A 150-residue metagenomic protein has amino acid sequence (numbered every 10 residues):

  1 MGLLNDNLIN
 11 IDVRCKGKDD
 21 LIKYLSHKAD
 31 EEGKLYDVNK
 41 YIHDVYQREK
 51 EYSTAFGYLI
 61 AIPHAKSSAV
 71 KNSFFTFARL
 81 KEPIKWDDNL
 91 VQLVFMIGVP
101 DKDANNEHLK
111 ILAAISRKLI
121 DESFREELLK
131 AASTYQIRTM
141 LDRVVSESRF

Functional and structural regions predicted by a protein language model:
M1-F150: Cytosolic covalent-transfer regions centered on His/Cys nucleophiles that carry phosphoryl or persulfide groups
